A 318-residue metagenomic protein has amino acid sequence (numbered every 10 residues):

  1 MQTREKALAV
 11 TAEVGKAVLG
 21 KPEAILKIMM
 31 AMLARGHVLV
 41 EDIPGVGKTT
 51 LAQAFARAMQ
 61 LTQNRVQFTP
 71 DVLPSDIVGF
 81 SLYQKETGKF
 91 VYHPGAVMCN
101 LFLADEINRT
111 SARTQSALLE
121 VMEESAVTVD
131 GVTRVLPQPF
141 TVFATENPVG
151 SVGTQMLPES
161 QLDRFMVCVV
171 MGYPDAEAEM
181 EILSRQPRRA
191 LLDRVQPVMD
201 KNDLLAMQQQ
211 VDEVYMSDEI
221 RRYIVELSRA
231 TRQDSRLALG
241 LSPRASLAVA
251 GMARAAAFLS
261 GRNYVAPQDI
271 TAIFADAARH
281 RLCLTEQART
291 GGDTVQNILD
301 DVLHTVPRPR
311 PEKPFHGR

Functional and structural regions predicted by a protein language model:
Q2-V46, R229: Pre-Walker A (pre-P-loop) alpha-helix and adjacent loop at the N terminus of AAA/AAA+ ATPase modules, a conserved
K27-M30, Y83-L103: Conserved alpha-helical scaffold flanking the Walker A/P-loop in AAA+ ATPase domains
M32-T69: Walker A/P-loop
D42, D105-E106, A117: Walker B catalytic acidic pair
I43, I77, T145: P-loop (Walker A) phosphate-binding loop of NTP-binding proteins
A58-E86: AAA+/P-loop NTPase substrate/partner-engagement loops
Q84-K89, T110, T114, M122-V214 (+1 more regions): Canonical AAA+ ATPase core
Q233-R318: C-terminal engagement/docking regions of AAA+ P-loop ATPases
